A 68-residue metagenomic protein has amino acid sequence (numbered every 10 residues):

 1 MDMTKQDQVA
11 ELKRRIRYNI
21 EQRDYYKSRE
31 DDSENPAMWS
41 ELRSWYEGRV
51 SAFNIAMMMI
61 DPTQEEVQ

Functional and structural regions predicted by a protein language model:
M1-A10, M58-Q68: Short intrinsically disordered terminal tails
D2-Y26: N-terminal acidic leader/helix
E11, N19, D31-D32, M38: Intrinsically disordered, low-complexity regions enriched in Ser/Pro/Gly/Gln/His and often acidic
Y25-S28, E34-V67: Short, charge-rich amphipathic interface segments used for partner binding and complex assembly
